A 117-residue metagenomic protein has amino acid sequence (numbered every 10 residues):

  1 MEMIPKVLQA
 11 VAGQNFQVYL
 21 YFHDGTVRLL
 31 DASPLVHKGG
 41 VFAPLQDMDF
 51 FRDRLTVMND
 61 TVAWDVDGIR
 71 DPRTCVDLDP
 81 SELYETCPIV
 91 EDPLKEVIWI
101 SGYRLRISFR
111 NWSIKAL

Functional and structural regions predicted by a protein language model:
M1-L117: Motif-centric detector for short Cys/His coordination patterns
